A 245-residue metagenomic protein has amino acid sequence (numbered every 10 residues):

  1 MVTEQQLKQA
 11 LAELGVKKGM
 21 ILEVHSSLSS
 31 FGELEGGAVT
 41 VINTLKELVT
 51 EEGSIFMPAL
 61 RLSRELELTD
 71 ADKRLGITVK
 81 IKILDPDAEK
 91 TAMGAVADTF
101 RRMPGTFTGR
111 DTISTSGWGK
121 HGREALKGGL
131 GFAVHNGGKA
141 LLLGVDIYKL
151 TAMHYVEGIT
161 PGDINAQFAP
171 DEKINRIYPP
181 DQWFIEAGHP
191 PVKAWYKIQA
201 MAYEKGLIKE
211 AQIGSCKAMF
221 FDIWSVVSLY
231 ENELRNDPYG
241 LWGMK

Functional and structural regions predicted by a protein language model:
M1-K245: N-terminal and secondary-structure boundary signal
